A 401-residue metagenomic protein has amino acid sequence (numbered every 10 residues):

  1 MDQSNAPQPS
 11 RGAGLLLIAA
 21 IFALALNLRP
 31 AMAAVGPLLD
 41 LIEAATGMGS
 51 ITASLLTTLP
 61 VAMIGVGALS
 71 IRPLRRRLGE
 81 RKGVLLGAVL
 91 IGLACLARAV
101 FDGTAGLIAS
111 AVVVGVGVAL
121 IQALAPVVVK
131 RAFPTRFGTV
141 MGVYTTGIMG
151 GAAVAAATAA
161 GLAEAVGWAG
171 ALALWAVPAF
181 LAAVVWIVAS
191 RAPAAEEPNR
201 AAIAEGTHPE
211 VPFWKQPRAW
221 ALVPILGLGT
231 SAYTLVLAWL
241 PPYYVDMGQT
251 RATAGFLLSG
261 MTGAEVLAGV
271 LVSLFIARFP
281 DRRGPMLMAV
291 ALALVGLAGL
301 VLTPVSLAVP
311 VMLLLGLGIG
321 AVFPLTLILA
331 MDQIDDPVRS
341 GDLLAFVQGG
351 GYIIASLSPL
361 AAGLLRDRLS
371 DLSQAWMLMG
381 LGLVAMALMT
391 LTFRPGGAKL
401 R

Functional and structural regions predicted by a protein language model:
V35-G36, P217-G269: Extracytoplasmic gate region of multi-pass secondary transporters
G47, G79, V100-A105, P134 (+2 more regions): Helix-breaking motifs and short loop linkers at transmembrane-helix boundaries and internal kinks in secondary membrane
V66-A105: Conserved MFS/SLC helix-loop-helix module at the cytosolic interface between two early adjacent transmembrane helices
G67-G79, A268-D281: Helix-to-loop junctions at the C-terminal end of transmembrane segments in multipass secondary transporters
S110-G147: Cytoplasmic helix-loop-helix junction between adjacent transmembrane helices in 12-TM secondary transporters
L120-F133, A321-D335: Intracellular juxtamembrane helix-capping segments at the cytosolic ends of symmetry-related transmembrane helices
T135-R136, V143-A194: Helix-loop-helix hairpin linking two adjacent transmembrane segments in secondary transporters
I334-L372, M379: A late C-terminal transmembrane helix in Major Facilitator Superfamily
